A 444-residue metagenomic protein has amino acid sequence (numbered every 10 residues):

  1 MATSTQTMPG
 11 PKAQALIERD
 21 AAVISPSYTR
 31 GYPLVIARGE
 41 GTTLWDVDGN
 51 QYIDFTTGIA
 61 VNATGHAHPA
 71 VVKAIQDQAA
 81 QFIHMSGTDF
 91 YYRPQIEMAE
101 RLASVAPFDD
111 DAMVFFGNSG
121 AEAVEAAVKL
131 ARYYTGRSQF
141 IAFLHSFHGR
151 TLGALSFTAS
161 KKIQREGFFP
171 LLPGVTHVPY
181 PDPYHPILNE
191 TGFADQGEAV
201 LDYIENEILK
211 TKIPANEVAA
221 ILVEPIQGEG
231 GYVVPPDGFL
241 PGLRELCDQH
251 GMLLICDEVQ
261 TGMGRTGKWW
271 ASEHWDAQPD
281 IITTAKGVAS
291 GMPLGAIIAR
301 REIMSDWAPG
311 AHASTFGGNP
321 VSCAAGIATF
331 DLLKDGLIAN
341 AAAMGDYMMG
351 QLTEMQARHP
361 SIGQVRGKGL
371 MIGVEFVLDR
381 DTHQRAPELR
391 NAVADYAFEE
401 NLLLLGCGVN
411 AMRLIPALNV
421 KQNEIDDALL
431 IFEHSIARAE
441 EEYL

Functional and structural regions predicted by a protein language model:
A2-L444: Conserved N-terminal phosphate-binding loop of PLP-dependent enzymes in the Aspartate aminotransferase
